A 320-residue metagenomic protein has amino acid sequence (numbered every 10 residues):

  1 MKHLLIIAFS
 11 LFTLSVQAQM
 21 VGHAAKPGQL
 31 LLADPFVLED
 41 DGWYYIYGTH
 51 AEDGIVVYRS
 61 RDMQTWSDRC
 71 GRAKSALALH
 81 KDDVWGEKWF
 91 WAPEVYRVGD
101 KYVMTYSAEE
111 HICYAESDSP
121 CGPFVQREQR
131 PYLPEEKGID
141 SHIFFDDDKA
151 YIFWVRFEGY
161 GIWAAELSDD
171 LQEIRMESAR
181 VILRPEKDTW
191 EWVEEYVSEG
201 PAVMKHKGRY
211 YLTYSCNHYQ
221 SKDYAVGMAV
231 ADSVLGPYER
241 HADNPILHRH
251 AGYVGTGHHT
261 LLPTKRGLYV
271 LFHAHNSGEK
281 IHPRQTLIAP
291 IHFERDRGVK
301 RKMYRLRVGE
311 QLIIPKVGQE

Functional and structural regions predicted by a protein language model:
H3-S15: Sec-dependent N-terminal signal peptides
A18-E320: Carbohydrate-active catalytic/glycan-binding domains of CAZyme proteins, especially the secreted or lumenal ectodomains
